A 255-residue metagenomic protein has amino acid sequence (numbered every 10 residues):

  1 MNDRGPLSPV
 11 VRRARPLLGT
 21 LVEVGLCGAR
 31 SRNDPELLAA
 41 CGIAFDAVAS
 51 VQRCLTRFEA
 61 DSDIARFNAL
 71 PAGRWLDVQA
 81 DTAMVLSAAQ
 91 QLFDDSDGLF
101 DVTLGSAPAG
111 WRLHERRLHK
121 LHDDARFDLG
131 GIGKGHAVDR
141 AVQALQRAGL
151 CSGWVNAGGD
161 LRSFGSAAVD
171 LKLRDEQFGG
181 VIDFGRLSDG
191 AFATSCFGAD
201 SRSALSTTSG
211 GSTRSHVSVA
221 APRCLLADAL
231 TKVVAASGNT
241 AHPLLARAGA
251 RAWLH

Functional and structural regions predicted by a protein language model:
M1-H255: Mature catalytic core of soluble alpha/beta enzymes
